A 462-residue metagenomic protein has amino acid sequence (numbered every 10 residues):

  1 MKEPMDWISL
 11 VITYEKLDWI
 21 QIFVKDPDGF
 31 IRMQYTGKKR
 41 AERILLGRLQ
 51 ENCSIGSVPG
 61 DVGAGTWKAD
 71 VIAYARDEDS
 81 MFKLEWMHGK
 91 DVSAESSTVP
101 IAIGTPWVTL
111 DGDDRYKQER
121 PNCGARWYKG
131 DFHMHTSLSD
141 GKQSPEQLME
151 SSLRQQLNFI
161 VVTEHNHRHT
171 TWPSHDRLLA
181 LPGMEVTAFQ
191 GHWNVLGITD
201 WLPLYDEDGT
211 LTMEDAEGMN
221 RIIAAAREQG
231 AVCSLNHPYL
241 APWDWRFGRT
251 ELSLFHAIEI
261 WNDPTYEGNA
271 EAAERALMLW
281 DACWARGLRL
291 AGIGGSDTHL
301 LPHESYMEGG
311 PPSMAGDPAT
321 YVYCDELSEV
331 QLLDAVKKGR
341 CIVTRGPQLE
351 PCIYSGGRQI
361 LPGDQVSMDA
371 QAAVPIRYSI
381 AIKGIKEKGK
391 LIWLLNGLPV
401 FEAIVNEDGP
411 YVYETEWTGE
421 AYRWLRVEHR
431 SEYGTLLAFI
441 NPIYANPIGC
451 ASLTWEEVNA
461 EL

Functional and structural regions predicted by a protein language model:
D6-L10, V58-M81, G419-R426: Noncatalytic modules at the cell exterior or secretory-pathway interfaces, chiefly beta-strand-rich lectin/adhesion
I12-C53, S96-T98: Surface-exposed beta-strand/loop patches in noncatalytic accessory domains and peripheral targeting/linker segments
E15-D18, G29, C53-I55, A73-S80 (+2 more regions): Short acidic/polar inter-strand loop motif in beta-rich domains
V24-D26, W86, W393-G397: Conserved aromatic beta-strand anchor motif in extracellular beta-sandwich/beta-rich domains
R40-W67, Y74, V412-T418: Beta-sandwich interaction modules
V62-Y128: Non-catalytic propeptide/linker segments at domain boundaries
D91-S93, D114-P121, L301-L462: C-terminal functional module detector
R115-S253, E259-W280, R286, G295 (+4 more regions): A metal-dependent hydrolase metal-coordination microenvironment
